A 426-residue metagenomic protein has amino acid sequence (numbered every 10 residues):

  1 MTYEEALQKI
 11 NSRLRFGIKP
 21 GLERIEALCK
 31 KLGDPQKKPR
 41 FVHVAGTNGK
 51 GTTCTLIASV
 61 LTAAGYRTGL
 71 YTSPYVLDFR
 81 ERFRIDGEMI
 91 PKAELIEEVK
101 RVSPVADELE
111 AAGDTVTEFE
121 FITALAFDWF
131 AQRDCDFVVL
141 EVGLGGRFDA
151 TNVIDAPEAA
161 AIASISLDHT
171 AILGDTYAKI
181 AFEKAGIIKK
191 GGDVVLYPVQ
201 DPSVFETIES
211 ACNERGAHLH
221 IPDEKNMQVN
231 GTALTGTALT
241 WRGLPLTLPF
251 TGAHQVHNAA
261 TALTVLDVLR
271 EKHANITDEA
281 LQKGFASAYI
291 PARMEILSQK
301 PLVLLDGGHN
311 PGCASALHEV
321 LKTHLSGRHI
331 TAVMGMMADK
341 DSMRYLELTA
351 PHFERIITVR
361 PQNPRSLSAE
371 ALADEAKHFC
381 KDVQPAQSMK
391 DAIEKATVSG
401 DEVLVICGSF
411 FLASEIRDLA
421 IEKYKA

Functional and structural regions predicted by a protein language model:
M1-R40, A171: Positively charged, low-complexity intrinsically disordered leader regions
L22, E26-K30, D34-K37, A63-D155 (+1 more regions): ATP-dependent carboxylate-amine ligase catalytic core
K38, F137-L140, F148-A161, I165-T170 (+2 more regions): Nucleotide phosphate-binding/pyrophosphate-handling subdomain across enzymes that bind or process nucleotide phosphates
V44, T52-G69: A conserved segment at the C-terminal end of the G1
Y71, L196-V199, A211-A233, P249-A253 (+6 more regions): Beta-strand->loop->alpha-helix junctions that form or flank phosphate-binding loops in nucleotide-handling enzymes
L109-E110, D134-E141, P157-P245, A259 (+1 more regions): Acidic, Mg2+-coordinating active-site environments of NTP-dependent enzymes
V199-H220, L302-V303, P311, M343-V403: C-terminal helical cap/extension that packs against the catalytic core of soluble nucleotide-cofactor enzymes
D391-I421: A glycine-rich beta-strand to alpha-helix segment that forms a phosphate/ribose-binding loop at ligand/cofactor sites
